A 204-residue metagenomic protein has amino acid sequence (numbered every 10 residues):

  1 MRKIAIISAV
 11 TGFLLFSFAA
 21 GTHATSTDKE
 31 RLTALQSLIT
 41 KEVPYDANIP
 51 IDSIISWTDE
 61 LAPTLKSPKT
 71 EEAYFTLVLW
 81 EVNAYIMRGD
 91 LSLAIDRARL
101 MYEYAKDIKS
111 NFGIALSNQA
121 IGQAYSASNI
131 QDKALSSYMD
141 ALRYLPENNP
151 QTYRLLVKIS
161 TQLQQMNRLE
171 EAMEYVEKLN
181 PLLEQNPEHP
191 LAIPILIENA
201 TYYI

Functional and structural regions predicted by a protein language model:
M1-I4: Positively charged n-region of N-terminal signal peptides that target proteins for export
I7-S8, A124: Intrinsically disordered, low-complexity segments enriched in polar/charged small residues
S8-S17: Bacterial N-terminal signal peptides
G21-I204: A "functional boundary" signal
